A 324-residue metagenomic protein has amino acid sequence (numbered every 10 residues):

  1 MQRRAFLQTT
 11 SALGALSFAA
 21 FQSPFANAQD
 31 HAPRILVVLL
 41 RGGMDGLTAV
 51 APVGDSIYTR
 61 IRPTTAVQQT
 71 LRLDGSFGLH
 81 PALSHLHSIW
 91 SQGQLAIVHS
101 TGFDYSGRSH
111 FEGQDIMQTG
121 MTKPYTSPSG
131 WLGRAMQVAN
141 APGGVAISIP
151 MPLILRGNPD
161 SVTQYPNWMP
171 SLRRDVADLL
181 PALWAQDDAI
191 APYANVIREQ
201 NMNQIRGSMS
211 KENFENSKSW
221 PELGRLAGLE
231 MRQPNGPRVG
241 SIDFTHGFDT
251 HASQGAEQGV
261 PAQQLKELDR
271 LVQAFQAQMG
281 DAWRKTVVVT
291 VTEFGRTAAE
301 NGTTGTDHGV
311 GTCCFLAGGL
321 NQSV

Functional and structural regions predicted by a protein language model:
M1-D281, A299, C313-V324: Feature for exported/extracytoplasmic and membrane-associated proteins, marking the mature portion
V287-G295: Acidic/histidine-rich, metal-coordinating catalytic segments
G302-G305: Short proline/glycine-enriched turn/loop segments at secondary-structure junctions
G309-G311: Short, solvent-exposed loop/turn segments at the edges of secondary structure
